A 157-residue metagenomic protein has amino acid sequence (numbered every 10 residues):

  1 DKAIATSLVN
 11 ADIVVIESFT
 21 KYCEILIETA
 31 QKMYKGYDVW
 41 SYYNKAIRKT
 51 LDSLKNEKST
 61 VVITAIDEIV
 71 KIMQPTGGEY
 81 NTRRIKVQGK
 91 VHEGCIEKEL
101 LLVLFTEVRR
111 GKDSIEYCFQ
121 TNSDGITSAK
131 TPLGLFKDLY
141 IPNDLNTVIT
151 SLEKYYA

Functional and structural regions predicted by a protein language model:
D1, K32-M33, D144-L145: General structural signal for secondary-structure boundaries
D1, L51, I149-L152: A generic alpha-helix structural signal
D1-S7: Short glycine-rich substrate-engagement loop in P-loop NTPases that contacts/grips substrate
T6, Y22-I25, V103-T106: Conserved, well-folded catalytic cores of nucleic-acid-processing and energy-transducing macromolecular machines
V9-A11: Short, high-confidence coil segments that cap the C-terminus of an alpha-helix and link into the following beta-strand
I13-C95: P-loop NTPase motor core
V70-A157: Conserved GTP-binding G-domain of TRAFAC-class P-loop NTPases and closely related GTPase folds
